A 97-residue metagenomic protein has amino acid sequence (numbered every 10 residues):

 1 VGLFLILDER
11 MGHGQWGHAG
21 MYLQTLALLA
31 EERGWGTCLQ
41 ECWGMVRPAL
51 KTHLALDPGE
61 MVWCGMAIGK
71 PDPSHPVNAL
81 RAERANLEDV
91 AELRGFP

Functional and structural regions predicted by a protein language model:
V1-P97: Acidic, surface-exposed loops and disordered segments
